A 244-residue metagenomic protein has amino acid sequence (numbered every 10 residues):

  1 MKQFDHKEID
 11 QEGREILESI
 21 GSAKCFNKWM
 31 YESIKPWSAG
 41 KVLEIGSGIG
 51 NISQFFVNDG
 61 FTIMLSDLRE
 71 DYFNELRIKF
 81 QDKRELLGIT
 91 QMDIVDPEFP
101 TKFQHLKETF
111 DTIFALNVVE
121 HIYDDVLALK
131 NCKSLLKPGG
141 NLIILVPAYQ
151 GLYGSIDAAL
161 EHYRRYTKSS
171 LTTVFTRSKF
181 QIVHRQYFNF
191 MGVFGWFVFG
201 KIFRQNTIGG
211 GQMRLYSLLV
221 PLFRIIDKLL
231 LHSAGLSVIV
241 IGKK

Functional and structural regions predicted by a protein language model:
M1-L116, V126-L129, H232-V238: Conserved N-terminal segment of class I S-adenosyl-L-methionine
G21, I89, P97-E98, N189-K244: A C-terminal cap/extension of S-adenosyl-L-methionine-dependent methyltransferases that defines the acceptor-substrate
Y72, E98, Q150-L152, M191: Feature marks short, surface-exposed loop/turn motifs that line or immediately flank catalytic pockets and channel
N117-H121: A short His-aromatic
V126-N141: A short glycine-rich, Lys/Arg-flanked "PGG" loop and its adjoining helix->strand segment in the class I
L142-R164, K168-T176: Short, glycine-/aromatic-enriched active-site segment of Class I SAM-dependent methyltransferases
F180-F190: Conserved S-adenosyl-L-methionine
